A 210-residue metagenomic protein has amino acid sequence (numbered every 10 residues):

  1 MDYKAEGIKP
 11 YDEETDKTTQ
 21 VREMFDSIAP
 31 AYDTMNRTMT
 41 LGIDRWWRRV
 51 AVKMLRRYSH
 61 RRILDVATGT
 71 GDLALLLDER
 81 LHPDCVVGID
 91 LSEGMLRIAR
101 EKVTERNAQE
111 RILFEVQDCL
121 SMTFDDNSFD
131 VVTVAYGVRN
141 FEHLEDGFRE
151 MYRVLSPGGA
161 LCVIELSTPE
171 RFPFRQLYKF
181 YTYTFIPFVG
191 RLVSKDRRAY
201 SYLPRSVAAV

Functional and structural regions predicted by a protein language model:
M1-E23: N-terminal auxiliary segments of SAM/dcSAM-dependent transferases
A31-T34, L41-R61, L76: Conserved alpha-helix/loop element of class I SAM-dependent methyltransferases that forms part of the SAM/SAH-binding
Y32, V132-T133: Hydrophobic beta-strand segment of the Class I
R62-S121: Class I SAM-dependent methyltransferase SAM/SAH-binding core
L91, H143, L166: Short beta->alpha hinge that forms the Motif I/post-I loop of the SAM-binding pocket
L120-V131: A short acidic, Gly/Pro-enriched loop at the edge of an enzyme's catalytic core that lines a small-molecule cofactor
E145-A160: A short glycine-rich, Lys/Arg-flanked "PGG" loop and its adjoining helix->strand segment in the class I
A160-G190: Conserved class I S-adenosyl-L-methionine
